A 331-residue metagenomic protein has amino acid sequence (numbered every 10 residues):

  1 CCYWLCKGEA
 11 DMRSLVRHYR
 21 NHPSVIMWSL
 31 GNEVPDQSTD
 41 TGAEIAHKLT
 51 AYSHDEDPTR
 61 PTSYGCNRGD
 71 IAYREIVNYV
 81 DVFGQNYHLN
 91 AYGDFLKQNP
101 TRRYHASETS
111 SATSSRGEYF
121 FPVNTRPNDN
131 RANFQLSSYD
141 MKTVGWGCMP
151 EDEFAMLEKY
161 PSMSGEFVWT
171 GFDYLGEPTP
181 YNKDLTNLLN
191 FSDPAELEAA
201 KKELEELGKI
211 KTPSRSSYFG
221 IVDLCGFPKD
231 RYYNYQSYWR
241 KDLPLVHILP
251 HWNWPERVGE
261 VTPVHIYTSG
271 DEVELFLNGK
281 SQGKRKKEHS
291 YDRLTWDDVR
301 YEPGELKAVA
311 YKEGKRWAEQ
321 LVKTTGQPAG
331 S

Functional and structural regions predicted by a protein language model:
C1-E288, L294-K315: Extended substrate-binding grooves/exosites of carbohydrate-active enzymes
E288-S290, T324-T325: A short, sequence-level motif marking secondary-structure junctions
G314-G326: Edge beta-strands of extracellular beta-sandwich domains
